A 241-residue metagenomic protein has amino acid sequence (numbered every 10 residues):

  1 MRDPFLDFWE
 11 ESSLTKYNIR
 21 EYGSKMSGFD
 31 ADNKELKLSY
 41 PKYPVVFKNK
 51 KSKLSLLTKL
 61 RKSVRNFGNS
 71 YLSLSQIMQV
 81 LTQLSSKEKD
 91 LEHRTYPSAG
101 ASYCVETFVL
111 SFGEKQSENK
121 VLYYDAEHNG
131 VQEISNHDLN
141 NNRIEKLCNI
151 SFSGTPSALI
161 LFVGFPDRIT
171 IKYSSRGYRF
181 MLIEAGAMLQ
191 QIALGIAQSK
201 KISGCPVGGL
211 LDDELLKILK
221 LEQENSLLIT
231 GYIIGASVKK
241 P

Functional and structural regions predicted by a protein language model:
M1-L159, P166, K172, A185 (+1 more regions): N-terminal accessory segments that position/regulate proteins before the catalytic core
R176-E184: Short pre-catalytic strand/loop immediately N-terminal to key active-site residues, enriched for Gly-Thr
M188-A193: C-terminal folded domains that constitute the principal catalytic or ligand-binding module of multi-domain proteins
